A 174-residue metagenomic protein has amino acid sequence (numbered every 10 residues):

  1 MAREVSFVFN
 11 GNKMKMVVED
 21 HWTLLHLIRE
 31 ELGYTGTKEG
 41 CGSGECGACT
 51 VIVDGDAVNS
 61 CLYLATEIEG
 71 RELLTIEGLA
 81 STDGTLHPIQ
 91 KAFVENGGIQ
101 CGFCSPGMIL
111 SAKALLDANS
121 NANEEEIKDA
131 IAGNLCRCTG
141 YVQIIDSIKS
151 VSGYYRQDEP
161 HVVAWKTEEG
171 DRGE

Functional and structural regions predicted by a protein language model:
M1-E174: Signature of N-terminal electron-transfer/Fe-S-associated modules in redox systems
